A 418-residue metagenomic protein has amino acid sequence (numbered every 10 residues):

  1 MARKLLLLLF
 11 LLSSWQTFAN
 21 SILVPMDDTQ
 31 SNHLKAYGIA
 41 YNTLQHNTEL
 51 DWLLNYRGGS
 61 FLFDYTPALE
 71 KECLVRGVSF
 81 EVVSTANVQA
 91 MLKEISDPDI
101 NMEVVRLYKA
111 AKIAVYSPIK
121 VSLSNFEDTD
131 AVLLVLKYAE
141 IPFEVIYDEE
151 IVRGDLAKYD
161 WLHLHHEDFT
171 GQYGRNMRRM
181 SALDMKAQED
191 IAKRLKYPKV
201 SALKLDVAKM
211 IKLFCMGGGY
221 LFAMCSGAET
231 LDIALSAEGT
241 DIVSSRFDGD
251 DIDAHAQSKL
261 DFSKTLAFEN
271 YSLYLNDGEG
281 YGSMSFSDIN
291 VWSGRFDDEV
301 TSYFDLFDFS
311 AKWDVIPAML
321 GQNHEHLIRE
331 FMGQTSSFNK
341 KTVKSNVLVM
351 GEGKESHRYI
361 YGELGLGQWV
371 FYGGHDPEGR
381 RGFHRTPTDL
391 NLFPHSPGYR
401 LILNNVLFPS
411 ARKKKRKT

Functional and structural regions predicted by a protein language model:
M1-L6: Bacterial N-terminal signal peptides that target proteins for export
A19-D128: Hydrophobic targeting/anchoring helices
N20-L62, K340-T418: Extracellular ligand-binding/catalytic regions of CAZymes and related secreted enzymes and adhesion modules
P25-D27, A114-V121, E189-L203, L392: The substrate-binding groove and active-site-proximal loops of carbohydrate-active enzymes, especially glycoside
E127-D130, L134-K137, E229, K259-F383: Catalytic beta-strand/loop cores that center a nucleophilic Ser/Cys/Thr and support acyl-enzyme chemistry
E140-G154: A short, well-structured beta->alpha microelement
K158-T230, N405: Short alpha-beta junction capping motif
